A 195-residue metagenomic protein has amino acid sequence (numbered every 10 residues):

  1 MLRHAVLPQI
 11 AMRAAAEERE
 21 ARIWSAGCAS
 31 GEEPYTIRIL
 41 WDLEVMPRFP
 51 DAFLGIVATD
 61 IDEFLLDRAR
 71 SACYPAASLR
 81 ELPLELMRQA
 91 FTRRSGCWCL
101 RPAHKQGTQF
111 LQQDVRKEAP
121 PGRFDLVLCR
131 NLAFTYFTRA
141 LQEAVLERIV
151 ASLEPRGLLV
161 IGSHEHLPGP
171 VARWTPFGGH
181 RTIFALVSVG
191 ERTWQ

Functional and structural regions predicted by a protein language model:
M1-W24: Conserved AdoMet
E18-T36, G55-V57: Conserved class I S-adenosyl-L-methionine
A26, P47-L128, L132-L141, H166-P168: Extended basic-aromatic, gly/pro-enriched interface segments that bind polyanionic ligands
S30-F49: Conserved SAM-binding loop of SAM-dependent methyltransferases across substrates and taxa, primarily the Class I
Q142-P155: A short glycine-rich, Lys/Arg-flanked "PGG" loop and its adjoining helix->strand segment in the class I
P155-S163: Conserved beta-strand signature within the Rossmann-like core of class I S-adenosyl-L-methionine
P168-Q195: Core SAM-dependent methyltransferase catalytic element
